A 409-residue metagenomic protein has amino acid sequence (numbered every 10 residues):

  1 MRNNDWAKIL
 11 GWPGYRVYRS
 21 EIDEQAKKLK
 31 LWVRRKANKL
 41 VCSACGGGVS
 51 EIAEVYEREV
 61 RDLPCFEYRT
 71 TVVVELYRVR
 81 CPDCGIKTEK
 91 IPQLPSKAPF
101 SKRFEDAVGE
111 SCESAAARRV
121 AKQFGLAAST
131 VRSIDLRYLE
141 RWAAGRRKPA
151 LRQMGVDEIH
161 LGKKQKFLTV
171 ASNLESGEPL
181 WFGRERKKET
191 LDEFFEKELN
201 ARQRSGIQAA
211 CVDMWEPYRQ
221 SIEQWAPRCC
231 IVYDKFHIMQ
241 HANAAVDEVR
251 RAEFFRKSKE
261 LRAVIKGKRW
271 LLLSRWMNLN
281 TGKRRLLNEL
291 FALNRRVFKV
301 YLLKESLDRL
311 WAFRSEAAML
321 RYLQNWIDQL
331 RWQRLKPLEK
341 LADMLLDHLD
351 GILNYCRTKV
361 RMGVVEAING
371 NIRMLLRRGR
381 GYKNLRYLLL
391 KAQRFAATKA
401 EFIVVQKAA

Functional and structural regions predicted by a protein language model:
M1-I86: Short, conserved DNA-binding cores of transcription-related domains
M1-K30, R35-A37, S101-R103, Q123-R137 (+4 more regions): Long C-terminal interaction/binding lobes of large macromolecular proteins
L31, V120, L345: A residue-level signal for conserved active-site and pocket-lining positions in enzyme catalytic cores
R35, K39, A44, K163-Q165 (+6 more regions): Acidic/histidine-rich catalytic cores and adjacent linkers of DNA breakage/strand-transfer/modification proteins
G46-V49, E59-Q165, S205, I352-L353: Short, positively charged, Gly/Tyr-enriched micro-motifs that form contact patches at catalytic or ligand/partner
E51, E89-I91, W181-E185: Short amphipathic beta-strand/extended segments with alternating polar/hydrophobic composition
I238-K259: Short alpha-helix plus adjacent loop in nuclease-associated cores
